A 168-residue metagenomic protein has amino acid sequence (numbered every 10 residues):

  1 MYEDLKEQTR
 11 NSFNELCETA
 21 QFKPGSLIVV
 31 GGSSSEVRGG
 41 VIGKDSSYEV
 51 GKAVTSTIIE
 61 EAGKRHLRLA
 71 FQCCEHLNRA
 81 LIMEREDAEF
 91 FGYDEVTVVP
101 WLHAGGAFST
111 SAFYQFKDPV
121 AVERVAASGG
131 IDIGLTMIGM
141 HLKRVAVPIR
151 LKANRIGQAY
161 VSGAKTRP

Functional and structural regions predicted by a protein language model:
M1-I28, K44, Y48-E61: N-terminal glycine-/serine-/threonine-rich phosphate-binding loop
N14, E18-Q21, I59-L67, F113-A121 (+1 more regions): Generic secondary-structure signature for well-ordered alpha-helical cores
A20-F22, A104, R150-R155: Solvent-exposed alpha-helices and their adjacent loops that cap or buttress functional pockets in soluble metabolic
S26-G31, L69-A70: Short glycine-rich phosphate-binding loop at a beta-alpha junction
S34: Active-site metal-binding loops of divalent metal-dependent hydrolases
V37, V41-I42, S46-A53, E61-R79 (+1 more regions): Active-site histidine-anchored catalytic micro-motif
R65-A127, G134: Ligand-binding beta-strand-loop-alpha-helix segment within the catalytic cores of soluble metabolic enzymes
T110, Y114-P168: Glycine-rich, aromatic-bearing surface loops/beta-hairpins
